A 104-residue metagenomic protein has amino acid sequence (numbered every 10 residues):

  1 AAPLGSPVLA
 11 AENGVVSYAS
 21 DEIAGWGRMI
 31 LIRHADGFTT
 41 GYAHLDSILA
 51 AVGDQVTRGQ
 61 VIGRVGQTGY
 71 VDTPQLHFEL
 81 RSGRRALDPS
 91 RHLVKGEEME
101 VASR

Functional and structural regions predicted by a protein language model:
A1-R104: Catalytic cores of peptidoglycan-degrading enzymes
